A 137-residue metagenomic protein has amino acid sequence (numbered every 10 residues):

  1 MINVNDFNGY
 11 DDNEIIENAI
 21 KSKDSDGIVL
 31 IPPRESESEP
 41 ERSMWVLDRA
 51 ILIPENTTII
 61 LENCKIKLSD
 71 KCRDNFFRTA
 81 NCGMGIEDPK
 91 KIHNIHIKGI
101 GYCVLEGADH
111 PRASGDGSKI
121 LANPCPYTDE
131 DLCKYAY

Functional and structural regions predicted by a protein language model:
M1-Y137: Extracellular/periplasmic carbohydrate-active domains that bind, remodel, or depolymerize complex polysaccharides
